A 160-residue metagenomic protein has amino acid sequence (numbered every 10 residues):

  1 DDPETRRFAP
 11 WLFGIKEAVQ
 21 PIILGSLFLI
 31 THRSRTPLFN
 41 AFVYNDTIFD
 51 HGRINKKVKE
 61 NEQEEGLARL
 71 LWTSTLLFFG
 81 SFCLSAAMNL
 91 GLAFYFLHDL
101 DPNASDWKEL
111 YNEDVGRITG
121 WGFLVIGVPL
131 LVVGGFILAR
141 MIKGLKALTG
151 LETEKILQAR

Functional and structural regions predicted by a protein language model:
D1-T31, D106-E113: Long, highly hydrophobic alpha-helical transmembrane signal-anchor segments
R6-F13, E64-S74, N112, G116-T119: Membrane-interface helix-boundary signature
I15-L29, Q63-F78: Hydrophobic alpha-helical transmembrane segments
V19-S26, L77-G91, V125-P129, V133: Lipid-exposed faces of alpha-helical membrane segments in multi-pass integral membrane proteins
G25-N45, L90: Transmembrane alpha-helix/helix-exit interface in multi-pass inner-membrane proteins
R35, F39, E64-L97: Alpha-helical transmembrane segments of helical membrane proteins, especially in multi-pass transport, channel
F39-E62, T153-R160: Juxtamembrane inter-helical linkers in multi-pass membrane proteins
Y95-I156: Alpha-helical transmembrane segments and their immediate juxtamembrane interface regions
